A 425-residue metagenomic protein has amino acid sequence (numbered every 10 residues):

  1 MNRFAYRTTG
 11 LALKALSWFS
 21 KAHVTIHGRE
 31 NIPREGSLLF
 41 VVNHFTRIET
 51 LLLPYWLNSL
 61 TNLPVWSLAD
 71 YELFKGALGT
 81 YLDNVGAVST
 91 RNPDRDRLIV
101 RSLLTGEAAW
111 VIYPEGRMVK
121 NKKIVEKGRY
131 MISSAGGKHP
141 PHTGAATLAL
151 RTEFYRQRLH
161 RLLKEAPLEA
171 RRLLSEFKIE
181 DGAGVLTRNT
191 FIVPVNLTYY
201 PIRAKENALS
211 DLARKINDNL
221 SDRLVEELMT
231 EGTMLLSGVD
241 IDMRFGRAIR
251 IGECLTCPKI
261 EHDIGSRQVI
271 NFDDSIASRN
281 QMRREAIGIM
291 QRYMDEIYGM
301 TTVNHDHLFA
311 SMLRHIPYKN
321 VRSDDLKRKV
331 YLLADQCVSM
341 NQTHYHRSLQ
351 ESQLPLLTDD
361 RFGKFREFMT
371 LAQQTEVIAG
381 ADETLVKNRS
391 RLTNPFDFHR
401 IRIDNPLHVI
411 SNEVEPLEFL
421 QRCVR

Functional and structural regions predicted by a protein language model:
M1-W66, D70-F74, T80-D83, R91-R425: Membrane-interfacial terminal anchoring regions of lipid-handling membrane enzymes
V88: The substrate-binding groove and active-site-proximal loops of carbohydrate-active enzymes, especially glycoside
